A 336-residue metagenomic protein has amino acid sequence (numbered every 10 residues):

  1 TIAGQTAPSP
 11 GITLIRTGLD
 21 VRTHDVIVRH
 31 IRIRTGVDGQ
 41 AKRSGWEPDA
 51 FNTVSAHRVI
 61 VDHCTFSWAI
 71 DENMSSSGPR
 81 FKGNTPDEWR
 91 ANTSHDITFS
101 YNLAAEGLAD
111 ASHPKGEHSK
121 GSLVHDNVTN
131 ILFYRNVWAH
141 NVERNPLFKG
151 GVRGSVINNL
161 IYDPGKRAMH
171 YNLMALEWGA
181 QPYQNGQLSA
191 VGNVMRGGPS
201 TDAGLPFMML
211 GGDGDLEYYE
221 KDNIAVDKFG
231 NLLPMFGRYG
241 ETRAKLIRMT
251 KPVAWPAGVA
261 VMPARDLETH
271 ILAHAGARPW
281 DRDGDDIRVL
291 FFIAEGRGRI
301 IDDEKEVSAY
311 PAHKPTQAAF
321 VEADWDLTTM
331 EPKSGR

Functional and structural regions predicted by a protein language model:
T1-N130: Right-handed parallel beta-helix
I60, N145-F148, A168-H170, G179: Short catalytic-loop micro-motif centered on adjacent basic/acidic residues
T129, F133-Y134, W138: Beta-rich, blade/repeat-based domains predominating in secreted/periplasmic proteins but also intracellular
A139-H140, P146: Secreted/periplasmic proteins that engage bacterial cell-wall peptidoglycan
S155-A168, N172-G179, Q184-R243: Predominantly extracellular beta-rich ligand-binding scaffolds that present long acidic/polar faces for carbohydrate
K228-G230, P234-R336: C-terminal functional modules
